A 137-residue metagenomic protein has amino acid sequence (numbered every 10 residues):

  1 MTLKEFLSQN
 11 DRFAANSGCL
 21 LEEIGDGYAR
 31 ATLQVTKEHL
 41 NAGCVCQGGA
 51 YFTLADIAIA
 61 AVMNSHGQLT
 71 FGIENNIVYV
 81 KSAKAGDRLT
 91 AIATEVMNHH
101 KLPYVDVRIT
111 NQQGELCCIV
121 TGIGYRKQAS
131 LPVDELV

Functional and structural regions predicted by a protein language model:
M1-V137: Terminal targeting signals and extreme-terminal segments of soluble enzymes
